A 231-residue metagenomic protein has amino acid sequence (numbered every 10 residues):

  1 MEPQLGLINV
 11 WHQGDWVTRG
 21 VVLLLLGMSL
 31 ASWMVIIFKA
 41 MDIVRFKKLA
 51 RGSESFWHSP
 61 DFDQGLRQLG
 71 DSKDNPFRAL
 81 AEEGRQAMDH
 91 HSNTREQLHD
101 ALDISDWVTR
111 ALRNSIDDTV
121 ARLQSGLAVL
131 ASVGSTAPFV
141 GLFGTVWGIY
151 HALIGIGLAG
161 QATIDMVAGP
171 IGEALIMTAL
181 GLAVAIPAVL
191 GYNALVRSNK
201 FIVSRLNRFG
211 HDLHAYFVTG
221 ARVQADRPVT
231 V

Functional and structural regions predicted by a protein language model:
M1-S55: Hydrophobic membrane-targeting segments
W11-H12, D118, A162, M166-G169: Membrane-helix interfacial "entry" motifs
L26-F46, L142, V146-I149, V184-N199: Alpha-helical transmembrane segments
K48-V140, I149-T163, L190-V231: Predominantly long cytosolic amphipathic alpha-helical stalk/bundle segments
A128-S132, I164-D165, G169-T178: Cytoplasmic-entry segments and transmembrane alpha-helices of multi-pass inner-membrane transporters
A174-A188: Hydrophobic alpha-helical transmembrane segments of polytopic membrane proteins
